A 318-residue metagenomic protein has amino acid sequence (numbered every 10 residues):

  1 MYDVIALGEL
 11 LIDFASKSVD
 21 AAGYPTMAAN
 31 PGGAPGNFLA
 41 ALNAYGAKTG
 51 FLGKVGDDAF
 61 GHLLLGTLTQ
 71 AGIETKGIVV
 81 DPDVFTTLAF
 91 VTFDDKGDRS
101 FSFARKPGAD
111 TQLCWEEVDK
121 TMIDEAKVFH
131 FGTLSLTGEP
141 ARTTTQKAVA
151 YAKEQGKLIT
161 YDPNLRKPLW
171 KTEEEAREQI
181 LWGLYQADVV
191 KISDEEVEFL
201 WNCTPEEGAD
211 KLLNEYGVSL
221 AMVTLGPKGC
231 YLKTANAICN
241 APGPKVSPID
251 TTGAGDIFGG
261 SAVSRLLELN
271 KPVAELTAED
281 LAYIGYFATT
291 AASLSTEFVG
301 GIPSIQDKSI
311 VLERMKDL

Functional and structural regions predicted by a protein language model:
M1-E74: Glycine-rich phosphate/adenosyl-contacting loop at the front of the ribokinase-like
M1-I5, A150, P205-L318: Conserved phosphate-binding/catalytic region of the ribokinase-like
L10, L134, P163, I257: Active-site metal-binding loops of divalent metal-dependent hydrolases
N43, T69, A150-E154, L184: Anion (oxyanion) recognition and catalysis
K48-T133, L312-L318: Conserved N-terminal subdomain of the carbohydrate kinase-like
K106, L134, N164-P168, E195 (+1 more regions): Active-site beta-loop-alpha junctions enriched in small/polar residues
Q155, L169-N240: Conserved phosphate/ATP/ADP-binding segment of small-molecule kinases
G156-P163: Short beta-strand/loop segments at the ligand-binding rim of alpha/beta enzyme cores
